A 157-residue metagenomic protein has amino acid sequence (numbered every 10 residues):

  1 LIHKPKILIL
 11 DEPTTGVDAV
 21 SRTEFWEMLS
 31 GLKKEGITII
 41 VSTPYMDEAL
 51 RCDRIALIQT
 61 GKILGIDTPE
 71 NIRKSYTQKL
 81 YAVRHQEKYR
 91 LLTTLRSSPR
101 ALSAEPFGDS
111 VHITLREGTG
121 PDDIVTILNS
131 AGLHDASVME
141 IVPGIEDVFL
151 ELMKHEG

Functional and structural regions predicted by a protein language model:
I2-K6: A short, proline-enriched helix->beta-strand linker immediately N-terminal to the Walker B motif in ABC-type P-loop
L8-E12, V17: Catalytic Walker B motif of ABC-type/P-loop ATPase nucleotide-binding domains
E12, E24, E48, E140 (+1 more regions): Acidic-residue sensor for enzyme active/binding pockets
T14-T15, T38, T43, M153: Ser/Thr-centric signal marking residues that sit in or immediately flank functional binding/regulatory motifs
A19-S21: Helix N-cap at the start of a conserved alpha-helix in ABC-type nucleotide-binding domains
M28-I40, M46-R116: ABC transporter nucleotide-binding domain
L115-G157: C-terminal coupling/interaction segments
